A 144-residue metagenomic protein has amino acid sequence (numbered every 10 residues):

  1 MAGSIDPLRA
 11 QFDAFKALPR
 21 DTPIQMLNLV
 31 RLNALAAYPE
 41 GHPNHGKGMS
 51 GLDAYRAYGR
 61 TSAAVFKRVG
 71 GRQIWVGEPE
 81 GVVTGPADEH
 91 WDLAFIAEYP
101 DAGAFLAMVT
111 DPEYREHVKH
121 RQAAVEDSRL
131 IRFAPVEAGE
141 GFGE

Functional and structural regions predicted by a protein language model:
M1-L93, P100, A104, A134-E144: Short S/T/G/P-rich N-terminal loop/turn motif that feeds into the first structured element of a domain
I96-E98, A102-E144: Short, Lys/Arg-rich amphipathic alpha-helical interaction segments that bind nucleic acids or acidic protein surfaces
